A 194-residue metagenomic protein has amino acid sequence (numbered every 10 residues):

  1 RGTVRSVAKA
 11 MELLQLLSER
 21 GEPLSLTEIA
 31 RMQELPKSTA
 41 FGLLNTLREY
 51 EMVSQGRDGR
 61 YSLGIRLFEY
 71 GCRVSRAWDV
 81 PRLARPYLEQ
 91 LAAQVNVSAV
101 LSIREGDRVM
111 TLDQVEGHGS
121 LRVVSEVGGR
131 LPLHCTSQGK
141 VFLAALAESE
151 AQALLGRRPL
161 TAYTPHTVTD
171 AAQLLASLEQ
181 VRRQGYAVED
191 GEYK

Functional and structural regions predicted by a protein language model:
R1-R82: N-terminal helix-turn-helix
S62-R158: Amphipathic alpha-helical effector-binding/dimerization core of metabolite-sensing transcriptional regulators
Y163-T164: Intrinsically disordered, low-complexity polar/acidic regions
D170-K194: Extended hydrophobic
